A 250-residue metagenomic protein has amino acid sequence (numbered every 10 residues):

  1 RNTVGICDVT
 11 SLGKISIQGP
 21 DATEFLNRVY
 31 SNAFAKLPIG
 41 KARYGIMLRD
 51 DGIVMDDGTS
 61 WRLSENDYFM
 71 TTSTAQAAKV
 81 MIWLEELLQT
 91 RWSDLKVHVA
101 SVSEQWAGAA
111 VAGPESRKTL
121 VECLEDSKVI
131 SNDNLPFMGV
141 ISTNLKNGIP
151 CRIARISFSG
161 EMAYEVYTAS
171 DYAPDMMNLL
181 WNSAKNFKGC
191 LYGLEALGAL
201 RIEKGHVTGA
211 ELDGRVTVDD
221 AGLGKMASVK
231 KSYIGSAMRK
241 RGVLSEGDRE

Functional and structural regions predicted by a protein language model:
R1-L48, I53-M55: Acidic, proline/glycine-enriched N-terminal capping motif
L12, M55, S60-W61, V102 (+1 more regions): A generic signature of intrinsically disordered, low-complexity regions enriched in glycine/proline and charged/polar
G13, R43, D56-D57, L95 (+2 more regions): Residue-level marker for the onset of beta-strands and adjacent loop->beta junctions in well-ordered domains
S16-N32, T59-L63, P114-E125, N182: Charged, low-complexity, helix/coiled-coil-prone segments
N32-L87: Well-ordered mid-protein domain cores that form the structural environment of catalytic cofactors
S64-E250: Conserved, structured C-terminal
